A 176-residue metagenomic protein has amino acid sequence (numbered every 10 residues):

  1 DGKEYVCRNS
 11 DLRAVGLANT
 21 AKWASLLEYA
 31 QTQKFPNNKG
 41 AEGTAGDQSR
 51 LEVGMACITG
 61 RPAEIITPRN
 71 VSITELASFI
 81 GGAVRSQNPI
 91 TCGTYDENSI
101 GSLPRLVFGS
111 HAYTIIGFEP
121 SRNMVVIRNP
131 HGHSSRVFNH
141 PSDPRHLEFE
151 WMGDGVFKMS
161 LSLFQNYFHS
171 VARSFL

Functional and structural regions predicted by a protein language model:
D1-L176: Accessory/interaction modules and long regulatory regions
